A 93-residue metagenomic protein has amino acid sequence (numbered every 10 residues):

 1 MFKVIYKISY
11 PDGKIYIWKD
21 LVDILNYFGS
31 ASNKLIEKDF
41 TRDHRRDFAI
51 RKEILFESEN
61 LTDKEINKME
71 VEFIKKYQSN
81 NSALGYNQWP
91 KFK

Functional and structural regions predicted by a protein language model:
M1-K93: Structure-specific nucleic-acid interaction/processing domains
